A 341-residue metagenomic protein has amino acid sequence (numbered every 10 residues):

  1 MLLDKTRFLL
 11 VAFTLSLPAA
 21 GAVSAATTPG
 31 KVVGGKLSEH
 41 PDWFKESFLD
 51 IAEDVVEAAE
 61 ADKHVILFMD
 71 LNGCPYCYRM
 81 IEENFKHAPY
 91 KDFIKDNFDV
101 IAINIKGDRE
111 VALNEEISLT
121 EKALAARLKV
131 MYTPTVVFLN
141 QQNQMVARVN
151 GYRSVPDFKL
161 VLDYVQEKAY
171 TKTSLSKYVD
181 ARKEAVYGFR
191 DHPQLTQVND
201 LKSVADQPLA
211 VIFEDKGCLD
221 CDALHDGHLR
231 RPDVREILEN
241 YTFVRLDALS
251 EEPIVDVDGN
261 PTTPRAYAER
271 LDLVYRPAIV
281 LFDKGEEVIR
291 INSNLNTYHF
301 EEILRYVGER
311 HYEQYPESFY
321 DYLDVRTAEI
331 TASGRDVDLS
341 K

Functional and structural regions predicted by a protein language model:
M1-L10: Bacterial N-terminal signal peptides that target proteins for export
L3, L17, A22-A25: Extended hydrophobic/Leu-rich segments
L10-P18: Bacterial N-terminal signal peptides
V23-V65, N72-A88, D92, I105-E110 (+3 more regions): Proteins that catalyze or organize thiol-disulfide redox chemistry and the adjacent proteostasis machinery handling
